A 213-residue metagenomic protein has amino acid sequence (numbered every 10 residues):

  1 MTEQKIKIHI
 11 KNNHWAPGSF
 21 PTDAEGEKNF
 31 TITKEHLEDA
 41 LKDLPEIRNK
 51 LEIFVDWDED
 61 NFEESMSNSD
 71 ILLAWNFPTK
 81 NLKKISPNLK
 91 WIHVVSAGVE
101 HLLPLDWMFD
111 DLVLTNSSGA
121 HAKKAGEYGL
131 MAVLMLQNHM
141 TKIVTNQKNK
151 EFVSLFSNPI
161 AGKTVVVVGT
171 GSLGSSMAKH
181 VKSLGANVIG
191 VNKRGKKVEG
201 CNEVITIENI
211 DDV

Functional and structural regions predicted by a protein language model:
M1-S69: N-terminal glycine-/charge-rich "phosphate-binding" loop or analogous flexible N-terminal tail
K5, D111, A161-T164: Phosphate-coordination loops involved in phosphoryl transfer and adenosine-cofactor binding
L51-D56, D70-W75, W91-V95, G185-N192: Short, hydrophobic beta-strand segments that form beta-sheet elements in well-ordered domains
D56-S65, N81-L82, G200-V213: Short acidic low-complexity segments
D58-E59, N76-K80, A97-E100, G190-K197: Short, polar loop motifs at secondary-structure junctions
N68-V144: Phosphate/diphosphate ligand-binding glycine-rich loop within oxidoreductases
L155-V213: Rossmann-like dinucleotide/phosphate-binding beta-alpha-beta segment
